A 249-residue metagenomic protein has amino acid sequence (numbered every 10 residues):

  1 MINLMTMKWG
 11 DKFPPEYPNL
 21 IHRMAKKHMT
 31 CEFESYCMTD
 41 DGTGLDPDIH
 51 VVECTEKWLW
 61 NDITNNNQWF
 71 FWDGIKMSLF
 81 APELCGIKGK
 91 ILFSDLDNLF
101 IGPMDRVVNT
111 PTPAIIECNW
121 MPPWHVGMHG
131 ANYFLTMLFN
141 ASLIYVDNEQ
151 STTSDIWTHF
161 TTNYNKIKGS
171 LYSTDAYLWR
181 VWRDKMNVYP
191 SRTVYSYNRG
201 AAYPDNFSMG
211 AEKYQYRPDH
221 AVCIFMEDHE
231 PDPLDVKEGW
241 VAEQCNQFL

Functional and structural regions predicted by a protein language model:
M1-T64, L84-I87, N148, M226-L249: N-terminal anchoring/stem segment of glycosyltransferases
N19, G74, S78, Y172-R180: A structural signal for well-ordered alpha-helical segments within the folded catalytic domains of diverse enzymes
C31, P47, K76, S94 (+3 more regions): Residues that flank catalytic or metal-binding motifs in active/ligand-binding sites
C31-D40, K90-N98, P113-I116, N187-Y189 (+1 more regions): Short, hydrophobic beta-strand segments that form beta-sheet elements in well-ordered domains
Q68-F70, Y133-L135, G169: Short Gly/Pro-enriched turn/cap motifs at secondary-structure boundaries
W72-P123: GT-A fold catalytic core of metal-dependent nucleotide-sugar glycosyltransferases, centered on the diacidic
A114-S142, V146: Short beta-strand-to-loop element that shapes/binds the nucleotide-sugar donor at the catalytic cleft/hinge
A141-L249: Catalytic core and acceptor-binding pocket of nucleotide-sugar-dependent glycosyltransferases
